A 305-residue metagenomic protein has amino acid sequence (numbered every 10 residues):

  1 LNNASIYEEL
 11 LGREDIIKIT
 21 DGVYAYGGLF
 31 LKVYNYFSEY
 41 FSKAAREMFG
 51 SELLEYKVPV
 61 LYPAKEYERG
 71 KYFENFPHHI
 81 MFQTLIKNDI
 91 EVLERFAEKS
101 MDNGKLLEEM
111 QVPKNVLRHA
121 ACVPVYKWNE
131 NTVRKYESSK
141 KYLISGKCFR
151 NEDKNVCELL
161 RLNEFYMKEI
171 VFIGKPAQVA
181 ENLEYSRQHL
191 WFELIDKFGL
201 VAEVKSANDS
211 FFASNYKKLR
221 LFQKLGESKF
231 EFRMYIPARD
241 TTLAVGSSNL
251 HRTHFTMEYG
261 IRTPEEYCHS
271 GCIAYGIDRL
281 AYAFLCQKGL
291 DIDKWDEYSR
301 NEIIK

Functional and structural regions predicted by a protein language model:
L1-K305: TRNA-recognition modules of translation machinery and tRNA-sensing kinases, especially anticodon-binding
